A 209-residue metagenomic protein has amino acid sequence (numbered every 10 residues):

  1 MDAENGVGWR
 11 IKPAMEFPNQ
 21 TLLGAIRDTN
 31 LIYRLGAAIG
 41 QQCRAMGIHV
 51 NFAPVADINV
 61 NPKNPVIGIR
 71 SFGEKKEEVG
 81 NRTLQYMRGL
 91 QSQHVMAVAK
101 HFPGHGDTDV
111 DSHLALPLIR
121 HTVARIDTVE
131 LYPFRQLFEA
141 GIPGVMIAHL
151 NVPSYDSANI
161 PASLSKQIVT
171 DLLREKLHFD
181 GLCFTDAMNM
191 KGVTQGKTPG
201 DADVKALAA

Functional and structural regions predicted by a protein language model:
M1-M15, I32-N59, V79-P103: Glycine-rich, aromatic-flanked loop segments that form ligand/cofactor-binding clefts across common enzyme folds
V7-W9, E74-A209: Second-shell residues forming the walls of enzyme active-site clefts
W9-N19, V66, L118-R120: Aromatic- and acidic-residue-enriched segments that line the glycan-binding/catalytic groove of carbohydrate-active
M15-R27, S71-G73: A charged helix-plus-loop insertion that forms the helical arch/lid used to bind and gate nucleic-acid substrates
Q20, I39, I67, S92 (+1 more regions): Alpha-helical hydrophobic/aromatic positions enriched in membrane-embedded helices and signal peptides
A25-R34, V123-I126: A short acidic, glycine-rich active-site loop that binds or catalyzes chemistry on phosphate/adenosine moieties
V60-R70: Flexible, glycine-rich active-site loops centered on histidine and acidic residues that chelate a metal or position
